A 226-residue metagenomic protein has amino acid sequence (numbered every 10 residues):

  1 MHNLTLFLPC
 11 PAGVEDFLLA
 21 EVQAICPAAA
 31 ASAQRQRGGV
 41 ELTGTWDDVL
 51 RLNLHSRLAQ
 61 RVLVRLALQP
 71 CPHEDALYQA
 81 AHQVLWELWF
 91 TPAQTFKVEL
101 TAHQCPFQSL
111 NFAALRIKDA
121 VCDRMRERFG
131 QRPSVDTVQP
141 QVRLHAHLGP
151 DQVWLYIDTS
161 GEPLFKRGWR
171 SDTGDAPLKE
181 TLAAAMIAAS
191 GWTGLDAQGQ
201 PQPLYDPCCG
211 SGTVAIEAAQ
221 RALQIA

Functional and structural regions predicted by a protein language model:
H2, G149-D151, G212: Short flexible coil/turn linkers enriched for glycine and charged/polar residues that connect secondary-structure
H2-V142, Q200: Non-catalytic nucleic-acid substrate-recognition regions in nucleic-acid-modifying enzymes
T45, T101, G149, Y156-E162: Generic beta-structure capping elements
D48, Q104, Q152, G161 (+2 more regions): Short loop/turn segments at secondary-structure transitions that flank enzyme active sites
R143, Q152-W154, P201-L204: Beta-sheet entry/capping signal
L155-T193: SAM-dependent Rossmann-like transferase core, predominantly class I methyltransferases with a strong bias toward
L178-A226: Conserved S-adenosyl-L-methionine
